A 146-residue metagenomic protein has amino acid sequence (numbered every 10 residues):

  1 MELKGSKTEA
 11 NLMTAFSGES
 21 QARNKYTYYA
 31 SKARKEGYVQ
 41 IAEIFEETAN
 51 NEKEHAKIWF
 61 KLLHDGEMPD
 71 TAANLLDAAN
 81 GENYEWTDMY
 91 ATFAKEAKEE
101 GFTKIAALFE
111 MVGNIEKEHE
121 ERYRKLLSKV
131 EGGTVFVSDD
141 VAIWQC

Functional and structural regions predicted by a protein language model:
M1-C146: Non-heme di-metal
